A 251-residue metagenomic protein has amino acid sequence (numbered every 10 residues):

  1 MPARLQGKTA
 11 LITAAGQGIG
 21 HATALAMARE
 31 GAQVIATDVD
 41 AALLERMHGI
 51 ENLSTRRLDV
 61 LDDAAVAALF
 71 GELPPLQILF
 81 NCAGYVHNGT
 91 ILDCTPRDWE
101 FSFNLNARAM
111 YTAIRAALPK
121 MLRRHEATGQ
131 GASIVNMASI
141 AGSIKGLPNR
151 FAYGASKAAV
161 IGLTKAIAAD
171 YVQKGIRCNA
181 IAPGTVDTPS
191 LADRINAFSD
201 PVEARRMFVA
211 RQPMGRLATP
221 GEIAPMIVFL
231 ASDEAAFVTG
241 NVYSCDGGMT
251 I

Functional and structural regions predicted by a protein language model:
T90-I91, D98-F103, F208: Substrate-binding pocket helix/loop in short-chain dehydrogenase/reductase
I114, S156, T164: Active-site helix of classical SDR
P119, A169-D170, A236: Alpha-helical segment proximal to the catalytic Tyr-Lys
S139: Residue(s) in the substrate-gating loop at a strand-loop-helix junction that position the organic substrate next
V172, R177, V238-G240: Short, small/polar-rich loop/turn modules that mediate ligand/substrate recognition or access, typified
P183-D193: Short, flexible catalytic-loop segment of classical short-chain dehydrogenase/reductase
R216-C245, T250: C-terminal substrate-recognition "lid" of short-chain dehydrogenase/reductases
